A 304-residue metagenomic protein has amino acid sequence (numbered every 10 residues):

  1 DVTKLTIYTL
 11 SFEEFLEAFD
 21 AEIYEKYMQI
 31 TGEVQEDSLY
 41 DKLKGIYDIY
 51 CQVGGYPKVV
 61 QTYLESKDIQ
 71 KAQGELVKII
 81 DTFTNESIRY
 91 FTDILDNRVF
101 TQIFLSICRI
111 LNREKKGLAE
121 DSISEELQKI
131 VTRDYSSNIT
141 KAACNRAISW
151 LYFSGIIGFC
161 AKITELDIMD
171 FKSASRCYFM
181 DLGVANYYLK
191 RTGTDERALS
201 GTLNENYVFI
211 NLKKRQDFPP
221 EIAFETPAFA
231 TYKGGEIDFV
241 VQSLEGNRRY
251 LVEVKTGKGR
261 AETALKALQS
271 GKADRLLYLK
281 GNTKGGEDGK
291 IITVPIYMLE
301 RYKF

Functional and structural regions predicted by a protein language model:
D1-R113: Interdomain motor-coupling "hinge/lid" segment immediately C-terminal to the ATP-binding subdomain of NTP-driven enzymes
T3-L5, Y178, Y250-V252, R275-L279 (+1 more regions): Hydrophobic/aromatic beta-strand patches that form the interior of the parallel beta-sheet core in alpha/beta enzyme
T9-E13, T164, V184, T283-K284: Conserved nucleotide-binding/hydrolysis micro-motifs of P-loop NTPases
L64-I237, S243: Accessory nucleic acid-recognition modules appended to NTPase machines
R197-L203, Y207, K214, I237 (+4 more regions): Charge-biased C-terminal accessory regions appended to nucleic-acid-, cytoskeletal NTPase
V241-L251: Active-site beta-strand-loop-beta-strand hairpin of nuclease catalytic cores that positions key catalytic residues
T256-Y302: Catalytic cores of nucleic-acid endonucleases
